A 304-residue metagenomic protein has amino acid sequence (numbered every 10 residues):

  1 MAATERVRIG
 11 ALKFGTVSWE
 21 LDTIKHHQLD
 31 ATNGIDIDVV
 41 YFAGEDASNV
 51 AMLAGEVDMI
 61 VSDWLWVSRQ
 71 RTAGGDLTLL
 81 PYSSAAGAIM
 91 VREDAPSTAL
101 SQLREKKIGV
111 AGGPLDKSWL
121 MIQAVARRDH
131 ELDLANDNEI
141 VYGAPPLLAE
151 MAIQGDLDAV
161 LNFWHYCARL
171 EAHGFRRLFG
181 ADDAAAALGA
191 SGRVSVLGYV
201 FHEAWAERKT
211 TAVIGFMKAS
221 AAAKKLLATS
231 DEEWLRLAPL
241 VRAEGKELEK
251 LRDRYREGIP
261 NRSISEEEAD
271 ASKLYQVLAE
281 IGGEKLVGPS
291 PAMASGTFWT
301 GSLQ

Functional and structural regions predicted by a protein language model:
A3-Y142, D158-W164, L178: Short, glycine-/small- and polar/acidic-enriched structural segments that line small-molecule recognition paths
S18, N49, L100, W119 (+8 more regions): Extracytoplasmic/secreted envelope proteins and their assembly/folding machinery, especially bacterial periplasmic
Q28, E56, V61, R71 (+6 more regions): Sec/Tat-exported extracytoplasmic proteins
T32, D183-G192, I259-E266: Short, solvent-exposed loop/beta-turn-alpha elements that line the ligand-binding surface or hinge of extracytoplasmic
W64-L65, L147-P239: Pocket-lining segment of extracytoplasmic ligand-binding domains
R104-K107, G198, R256-N261: Flexible glycine/proline-enriched surface loops and loop-helix/loop-strand junctions
E207-K285: Secondary-structure end/capping motifs
Q276-Q304: Conserved C-terminal helix/tail region of periplasmic/extracytoplasmic solute-binding proteins
